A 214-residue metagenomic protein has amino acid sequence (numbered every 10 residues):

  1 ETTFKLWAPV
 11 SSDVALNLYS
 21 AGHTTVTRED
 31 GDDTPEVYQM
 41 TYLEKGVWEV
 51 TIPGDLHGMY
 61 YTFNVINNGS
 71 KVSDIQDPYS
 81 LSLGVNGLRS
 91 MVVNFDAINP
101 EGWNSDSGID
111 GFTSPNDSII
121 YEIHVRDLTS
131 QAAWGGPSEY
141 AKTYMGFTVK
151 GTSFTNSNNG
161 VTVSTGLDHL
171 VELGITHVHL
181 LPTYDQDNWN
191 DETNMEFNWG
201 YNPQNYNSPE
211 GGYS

Functional and structural regions predicted by a protein language model:
E1, V26-P35, Y42-V149: The feature marks proteins involved in alpha-glucan
L6, F63, I123, L170 (+2 more regions): Conserved, mostly hydrophobic/aromatic
W7-V14, L56, H124: Short proline/glycine-enriched turn/loop motifs at strand-loop junctions of beta-rich domains
L16-S20: Conserved aromatic beta-strand anchor motif in extracellular beta-sandwich/beta-rich domains
T25, D30-Y42, D187-W189, F197-N202 (+1 more regions): Active-site-proximal helices and loops of the catalytic beta/alpha 8
L128-S130, Q186-N190: Flexible loop/turn segments at secondary-structure boundaries
W134-N158, N190-S214: Aromatic- and acidic-residue-enriched carbohydrate-binding clefts of CAZyme catalytic domains
V163-Q186: Catalytic domains of carbohydrate-active enzymes, especially glycoside hydrolases
